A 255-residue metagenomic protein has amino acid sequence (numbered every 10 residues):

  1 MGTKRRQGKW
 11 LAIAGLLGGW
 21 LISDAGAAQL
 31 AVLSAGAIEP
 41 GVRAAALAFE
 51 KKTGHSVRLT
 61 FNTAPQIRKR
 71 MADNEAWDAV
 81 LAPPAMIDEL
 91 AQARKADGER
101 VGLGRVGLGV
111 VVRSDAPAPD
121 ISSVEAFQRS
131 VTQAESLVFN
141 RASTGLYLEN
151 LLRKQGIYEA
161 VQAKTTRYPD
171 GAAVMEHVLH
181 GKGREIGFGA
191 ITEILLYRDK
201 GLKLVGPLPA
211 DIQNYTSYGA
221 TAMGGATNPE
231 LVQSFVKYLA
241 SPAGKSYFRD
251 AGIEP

Functional and structural regions predicted by a protein language model:
M1-G2, A64: General helical secondary-structure elements
G2-A12: Bacterial N-terminal signal peptides that target proteins for export
L11-L21: Bacterial N-terminal signal peptides
L21-A27: Bacterial Sec-dependent signal peptides at the C-terminal "C-region" and cleavage site
A27-P65, K69-E75, P84-A93, G98-V106 (+1 more regions): Exported/periplasmic ABC-transporter solute-binding proteins
D78-A79: Phosphopantetheine-dependent thiolation modules in NRPS/PKS and related acyl-activating systems
